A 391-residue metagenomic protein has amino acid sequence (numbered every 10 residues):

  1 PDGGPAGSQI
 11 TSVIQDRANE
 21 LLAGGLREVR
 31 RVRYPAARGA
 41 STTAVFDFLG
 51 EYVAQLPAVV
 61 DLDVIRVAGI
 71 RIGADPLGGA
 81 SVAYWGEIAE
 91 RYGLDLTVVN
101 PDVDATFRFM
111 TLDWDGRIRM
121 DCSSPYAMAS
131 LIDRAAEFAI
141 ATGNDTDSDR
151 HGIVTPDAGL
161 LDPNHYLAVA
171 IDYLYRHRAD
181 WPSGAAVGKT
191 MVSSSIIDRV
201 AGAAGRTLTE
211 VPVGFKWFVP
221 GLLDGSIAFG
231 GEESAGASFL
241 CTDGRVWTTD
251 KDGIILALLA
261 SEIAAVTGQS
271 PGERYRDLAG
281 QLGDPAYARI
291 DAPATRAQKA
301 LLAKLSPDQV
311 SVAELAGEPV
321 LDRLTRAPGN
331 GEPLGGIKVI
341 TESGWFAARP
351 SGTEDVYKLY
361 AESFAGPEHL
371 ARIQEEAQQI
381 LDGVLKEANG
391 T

Functional and structural regions predicted by a protein language model:
P1-A23, R33-Q281: Phosphate-binding chemistry for phosphorylated carbohydrates and sugar-nucleotides
S8-I10, R27, A371-R372: Short, charged, solvent-exposed linker or helix-capping segments at domain edges/interfaces that act as flexible hinges
R27-A36, N389-T391: Short, flexible loop/turn segments with low-complexity composition
Q269-T391: Catalytic-core signal marking the mid-to-C-terminal active-site face
